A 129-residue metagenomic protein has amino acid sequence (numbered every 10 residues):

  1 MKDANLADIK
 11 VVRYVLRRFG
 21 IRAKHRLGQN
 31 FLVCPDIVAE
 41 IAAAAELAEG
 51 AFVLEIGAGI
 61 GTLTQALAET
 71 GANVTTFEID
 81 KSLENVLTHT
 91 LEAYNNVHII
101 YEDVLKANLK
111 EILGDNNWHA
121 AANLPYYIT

Functional and structural regions predicted by a protein language model:
M1-T129: Catalytic cores of RNA-modifying enzymes
